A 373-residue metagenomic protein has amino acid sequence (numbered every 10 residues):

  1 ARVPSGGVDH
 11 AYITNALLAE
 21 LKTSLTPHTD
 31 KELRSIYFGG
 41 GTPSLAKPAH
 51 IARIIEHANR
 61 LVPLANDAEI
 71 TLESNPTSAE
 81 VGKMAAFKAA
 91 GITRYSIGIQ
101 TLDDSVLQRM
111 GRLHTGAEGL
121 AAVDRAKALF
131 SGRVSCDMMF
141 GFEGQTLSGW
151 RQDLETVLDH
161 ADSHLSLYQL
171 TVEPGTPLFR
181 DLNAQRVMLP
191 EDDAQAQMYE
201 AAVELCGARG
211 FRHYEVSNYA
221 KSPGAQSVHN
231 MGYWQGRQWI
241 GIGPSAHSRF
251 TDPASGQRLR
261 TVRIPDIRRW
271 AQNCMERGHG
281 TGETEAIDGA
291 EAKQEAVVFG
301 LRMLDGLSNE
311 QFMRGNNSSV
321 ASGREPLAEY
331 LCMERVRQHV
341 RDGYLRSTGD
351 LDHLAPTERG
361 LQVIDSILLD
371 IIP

Functional and structural regions predicted by a protein language model:
R2-P27, K31-P326: C-terminal scaffold of the Radical SAM
G111, G349, L368: Short, flexible helix/strand-to-coil boundary loops that buttress conserved ligand/catalytic motifs in alpha/beta
A321-R341: Short amphipathic alpha-helical interaction segments
R337-L351: A short, conserved structural fragment
D352-T357: Minor-groove-contacting beta-hairpin "wing" of winged helix-turn-helix DNA-binding domains
E358-P373: Short, amphipathic alpha-helical interaction segments positioned at domain boundaries
